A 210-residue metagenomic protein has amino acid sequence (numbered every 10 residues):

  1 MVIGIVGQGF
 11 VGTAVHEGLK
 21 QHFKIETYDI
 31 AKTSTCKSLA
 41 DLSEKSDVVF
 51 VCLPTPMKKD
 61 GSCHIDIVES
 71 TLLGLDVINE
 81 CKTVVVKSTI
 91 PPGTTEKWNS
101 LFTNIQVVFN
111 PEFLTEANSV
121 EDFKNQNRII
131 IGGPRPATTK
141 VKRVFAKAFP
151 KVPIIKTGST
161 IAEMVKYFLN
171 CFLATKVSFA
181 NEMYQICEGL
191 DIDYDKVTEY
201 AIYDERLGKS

Functional and structural regions predicted by a protein language model:
M1-S210: Structural/interface elements that position substrates and couple domains in central-metabolism enzymes
